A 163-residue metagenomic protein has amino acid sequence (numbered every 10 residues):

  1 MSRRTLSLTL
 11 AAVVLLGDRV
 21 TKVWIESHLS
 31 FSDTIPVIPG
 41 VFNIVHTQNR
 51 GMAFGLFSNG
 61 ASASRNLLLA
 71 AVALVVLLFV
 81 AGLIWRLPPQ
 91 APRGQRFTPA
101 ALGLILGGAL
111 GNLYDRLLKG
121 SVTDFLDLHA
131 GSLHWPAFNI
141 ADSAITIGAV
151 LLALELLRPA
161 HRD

Functional and structural regions predicted by a protein language model:
M1-D163: Alpha-helical transmembrane bundles and membrane-interface segments of multipass inner-membrane proteins
